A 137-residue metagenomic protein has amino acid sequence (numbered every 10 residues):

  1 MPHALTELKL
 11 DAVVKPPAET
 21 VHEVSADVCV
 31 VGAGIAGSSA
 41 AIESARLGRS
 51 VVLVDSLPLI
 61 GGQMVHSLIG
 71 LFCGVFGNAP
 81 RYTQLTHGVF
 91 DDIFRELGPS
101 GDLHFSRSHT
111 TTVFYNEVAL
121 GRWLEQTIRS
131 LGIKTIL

Functional and structural regions predicted by a protein language model:
P2-K9, P17, E23, E43 (+2 more regions): Conserved N-terminal/central alpha/beta ligand/cofactor-binding core
T20-G34, V52: Beta1/beta-strand and adjacent pyrophosphate-binding region of the FAD-binding site in flavoprotein oxidoreductases
G37: N-terminal Rossmann-fold NAD(P) dinucleotide-binding loop
